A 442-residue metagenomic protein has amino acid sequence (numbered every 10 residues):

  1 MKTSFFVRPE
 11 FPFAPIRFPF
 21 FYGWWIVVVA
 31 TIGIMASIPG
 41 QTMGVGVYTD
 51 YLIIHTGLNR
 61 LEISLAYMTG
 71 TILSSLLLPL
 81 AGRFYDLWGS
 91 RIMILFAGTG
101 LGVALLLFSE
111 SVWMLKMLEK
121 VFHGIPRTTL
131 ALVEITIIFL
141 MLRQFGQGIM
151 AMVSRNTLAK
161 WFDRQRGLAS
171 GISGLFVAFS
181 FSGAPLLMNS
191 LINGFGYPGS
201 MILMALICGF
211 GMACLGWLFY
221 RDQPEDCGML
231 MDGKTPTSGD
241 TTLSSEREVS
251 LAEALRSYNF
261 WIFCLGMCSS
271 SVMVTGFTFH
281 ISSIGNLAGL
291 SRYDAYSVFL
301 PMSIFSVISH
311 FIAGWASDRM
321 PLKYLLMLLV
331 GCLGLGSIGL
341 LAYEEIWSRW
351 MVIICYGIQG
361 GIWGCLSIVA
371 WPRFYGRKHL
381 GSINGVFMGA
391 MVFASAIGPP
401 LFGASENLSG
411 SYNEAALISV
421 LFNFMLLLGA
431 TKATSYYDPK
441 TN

Functional and structural regions predicted by a protein language model:
M35, A104, L118-I149, C268 (+1 more regions): Hydrophobic core of transmembrane alpha-helices in multi-pass small-molecule transporters, especially MFS/SLC-type
Q41-L52, A252-A313, G398: Extracytoplasmic gate region of multi-pass secondary transporters
L52, G146-F162, I362-Y375: Intracellular juxtamembrane helix-capping segments at the cytosolic ends of symmetry-related transmembrane helices
L52-I53, F84-Y85, P185-F195, G285-N286 (+2 more regions): Interfacial helix-cap and linker-helix signal at transmembrane-aqueous boundaries of multi-pass secondary transporters
L77-S90, S309-P321, E406-N407: Helix-to-loop junctions at the C-terminal end of transmembrane segments in multipass secondary transporters
I92-L107, Y324-I338: Structural signature of the two symmetry-related core transmembrane helices
V177-P224: Helix-loop-helix hairpin linking two adjacent transmembrane segments in secondary transporters
D294, L300-A370: C-terminal transmembrane helical hairpin of 12-TM major facilitator-type secondary transporters
